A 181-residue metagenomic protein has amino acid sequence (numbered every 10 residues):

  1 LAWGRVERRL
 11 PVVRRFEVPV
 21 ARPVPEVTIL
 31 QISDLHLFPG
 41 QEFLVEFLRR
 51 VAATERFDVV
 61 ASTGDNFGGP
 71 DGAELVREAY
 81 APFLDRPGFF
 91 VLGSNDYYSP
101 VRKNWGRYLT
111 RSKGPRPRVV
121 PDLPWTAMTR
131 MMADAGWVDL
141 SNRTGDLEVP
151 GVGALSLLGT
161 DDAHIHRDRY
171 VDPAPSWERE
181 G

Functional and structural regions predicted by a protein language model:
L1-P23: N-terminal membrane-anchoring alpha-helices
R8, L35-G40, D65-G69, R116-R118 (+1 more regions): Short, flexible loop segments at the rims of nucleotide/cofactor-binding pockets, characterized by
V12-R15, E42, W137-L140, H166-R169: Short gly/ser/thr-rich secondary-structure transition/capping motifs
E17-L30, W137-V138, G145-L157, R179: Beta-strand-turn-beta hairpins that frame and shape the catalytic cleft of phosphate-ester-processing enzymes
V20, F43-E148: Core catalytic region of metal-dependent phosphoesterases/phosphodiesterases, especially metallo-beta-lactamase-like
R22-R49: Short extracytoplasmic
I29-Q31, A61-T63, F89, L157-G159: Structural motif
P150-G181: Catalytic-adjacent loop/helix segments of enzymes that bind and process anionic phosphate/sulfate esters
